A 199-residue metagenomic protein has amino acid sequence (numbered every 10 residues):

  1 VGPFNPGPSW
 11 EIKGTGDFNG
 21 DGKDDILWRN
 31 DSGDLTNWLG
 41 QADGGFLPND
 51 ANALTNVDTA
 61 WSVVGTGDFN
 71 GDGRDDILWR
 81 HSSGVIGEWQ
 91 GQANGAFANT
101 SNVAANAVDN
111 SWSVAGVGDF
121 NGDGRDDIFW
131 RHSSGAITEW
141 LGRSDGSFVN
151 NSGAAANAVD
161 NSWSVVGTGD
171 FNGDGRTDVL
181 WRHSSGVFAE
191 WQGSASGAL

Functional and structural regions predicted by a protein language model:
V1-L199: Trp/Gly-enriched beta-strand/coil motifs that build multi-repeat beta-propeller-like domains and related W-rich binding
